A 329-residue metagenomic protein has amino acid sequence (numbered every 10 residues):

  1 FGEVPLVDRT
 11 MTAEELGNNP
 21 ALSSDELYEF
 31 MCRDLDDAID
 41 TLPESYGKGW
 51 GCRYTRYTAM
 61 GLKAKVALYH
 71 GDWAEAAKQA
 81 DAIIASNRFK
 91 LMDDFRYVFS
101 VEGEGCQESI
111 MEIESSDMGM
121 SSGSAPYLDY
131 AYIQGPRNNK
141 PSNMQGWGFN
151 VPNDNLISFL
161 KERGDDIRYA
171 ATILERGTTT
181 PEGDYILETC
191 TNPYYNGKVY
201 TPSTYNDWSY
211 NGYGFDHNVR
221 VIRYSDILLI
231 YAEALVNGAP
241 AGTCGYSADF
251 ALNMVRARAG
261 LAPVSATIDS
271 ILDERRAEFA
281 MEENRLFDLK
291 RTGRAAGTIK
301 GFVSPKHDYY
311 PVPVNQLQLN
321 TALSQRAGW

Functional and structural regions predicted by a protein language model:
F1-L6, L27-L42, G51-I84, M111 (+3 more regions): Extended, hydrophobic/aromatic-rich amphipathic alpha-helical segments that build helical scaffolds
E3-D25: Short coil/linker segments at helix-helix boundaries
E14-L16, Y194, P202-G212, T298-V312: Short, solvent-exposed loop/beta-turn-alpha elements that line the ligand-binding surface or hinge of extracytoplasmic
E14-L22, W50, G214-N218, V236-A239: Second-shell loop/turn segments in exported
Y28, C32-I39, R53-I186: An aromatic- and glycine-enriched ligand-binding surface/loop that stacks and positions planar moieties
F30-C32, S100-V151, G214, V219 (+2 more regions): Long, intrinsically disordered, low-complexity segments
S45-Y46: A conserved hydrophobic secondary-structure block that centers on an alpha-helix together with its immediately flanking
S158-Y224: Flexible, polar/acidic helix-loop-strand segments at domain edges
